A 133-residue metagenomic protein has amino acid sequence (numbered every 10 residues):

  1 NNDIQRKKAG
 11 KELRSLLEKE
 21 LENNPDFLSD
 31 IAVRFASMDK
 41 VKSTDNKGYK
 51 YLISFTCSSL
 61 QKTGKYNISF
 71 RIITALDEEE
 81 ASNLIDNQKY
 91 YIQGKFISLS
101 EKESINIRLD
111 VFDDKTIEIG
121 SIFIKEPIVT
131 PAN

Functional and structural regions predicted by a protein language model:
N1-N133: OB-fold and OB-like single-stranded nucleic-acid-recognition modules and their adjacent interaction interfaces
